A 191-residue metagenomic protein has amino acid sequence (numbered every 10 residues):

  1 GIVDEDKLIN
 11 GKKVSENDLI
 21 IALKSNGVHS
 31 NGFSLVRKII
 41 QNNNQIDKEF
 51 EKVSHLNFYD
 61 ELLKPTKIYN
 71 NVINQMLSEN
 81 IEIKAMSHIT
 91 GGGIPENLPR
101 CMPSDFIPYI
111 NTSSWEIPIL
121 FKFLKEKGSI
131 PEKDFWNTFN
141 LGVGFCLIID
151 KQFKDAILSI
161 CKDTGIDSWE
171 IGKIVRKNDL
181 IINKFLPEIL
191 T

Functional and structural regions predicted by a protein language model:
G1-S34, K173, F185: Glycine-rich anion-binding loops of enzyme active sites
G1-V3, S34-N44, P103-I107: A glycine- and small-aliphatic-rich helix-loop capping segment at beta-alpha/alpha-beta transitions that lines
D6, H29-G32, R37, E96-L98 (+2 more regions): Basic, gly/Ser/Thr/Pro-rich low-complexity segments located predominantly at protein N termini
G11-K13, V36-R37, R100-M102, C161: Short, glycine/charged-enriched secondary-structure capping and boundary segments
E16-D60: Acidic, glycine-rich loop-and-beta core segments that form the ion-binding/anion-interacting portion of active sites
N44-D47, E51-L63, K67-T191: Glycine-/charge-enriched secondary-structure boundary and capping motifs
